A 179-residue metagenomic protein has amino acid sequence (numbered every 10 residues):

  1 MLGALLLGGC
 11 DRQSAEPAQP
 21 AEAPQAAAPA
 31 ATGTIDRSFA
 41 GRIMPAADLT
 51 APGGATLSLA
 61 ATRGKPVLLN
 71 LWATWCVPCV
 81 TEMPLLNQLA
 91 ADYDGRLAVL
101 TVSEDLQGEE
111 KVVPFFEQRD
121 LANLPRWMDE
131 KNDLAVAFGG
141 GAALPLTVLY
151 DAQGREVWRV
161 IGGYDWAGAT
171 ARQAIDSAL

Functional and structural regions predicted by a protein language model:
M1-A46, L179: N-terminal targeting signals for export/organelle localization
D48-L49, L149: Hydrophobic beta-strand positions
S58-V80: Short active-site neighborhood of thiol/selenol oxidoreductases, capturing the structured segment around
R63-K65, G95, L121-N123: Active-site acidic short loop of glycosyltransferases
P66-V67, L97, P145, R155: Alpha/beta-hydrolase fold active-site loops
T81-D120, E130-A137: Structural microenvironment flanking redox-active thiols in thiol-disulfide oxidoreductases
F116-N123, M128-A178: Thiol/disulfide oxidoreductase modules built on the thioredoxin-like
